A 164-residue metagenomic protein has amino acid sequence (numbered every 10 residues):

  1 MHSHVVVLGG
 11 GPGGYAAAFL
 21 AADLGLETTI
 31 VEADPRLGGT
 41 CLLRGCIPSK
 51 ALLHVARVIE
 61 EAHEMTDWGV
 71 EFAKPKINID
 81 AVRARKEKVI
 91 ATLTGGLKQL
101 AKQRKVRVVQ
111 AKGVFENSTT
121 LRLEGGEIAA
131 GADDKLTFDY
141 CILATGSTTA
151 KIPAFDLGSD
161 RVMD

Functional and structural regions predicted by a protein language model:
M1-G13: Beta1/beta-strand and adjacent pyrophosphate-binding region of the FAD-binding site in flavoprotein oxidoreductases
H2-S3, L20-E27, E32-D164: Glycine-rich flavin
